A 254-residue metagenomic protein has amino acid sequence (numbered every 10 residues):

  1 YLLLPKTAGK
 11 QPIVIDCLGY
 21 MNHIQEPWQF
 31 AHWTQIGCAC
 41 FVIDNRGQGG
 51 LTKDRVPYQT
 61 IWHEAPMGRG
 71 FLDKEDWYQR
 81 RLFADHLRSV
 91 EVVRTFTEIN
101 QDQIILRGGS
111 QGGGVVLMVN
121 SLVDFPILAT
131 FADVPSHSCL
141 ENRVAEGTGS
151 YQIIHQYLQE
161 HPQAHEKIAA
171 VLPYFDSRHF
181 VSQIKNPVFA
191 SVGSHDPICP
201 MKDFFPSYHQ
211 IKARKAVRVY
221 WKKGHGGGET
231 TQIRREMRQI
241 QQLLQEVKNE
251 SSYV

Functional and structural regions predicted by a protein language model:
L2-L4, K10-G19, C40: Short beta-strand element of the alpha/beta-hydrolase
F30-H32, C38-A84: Cap/lid segment of the alpha/beta-hydrolase catalytic domain
A65-S110: Gly/Ser-rich "nucleophile elbow"/oxyanion-hole loop immediately N-terminal to the catalytic nucleophile in hydrolases
L117-A164: Hydrolase active-site cap/lid region
I184, A190-V192, D196: Short beta-strand/loop motif that positions the catalytic acidic residue of the alpha/beta-hydrolase fold
S194-C199, G226: Acidic catalytic loop of the alpha/beta-hydrolase fold
V217-R235, Q239: Histidine-bearing beta->alpha loop at or near hydrolase active sites
T231-V254: Catalytic active-site module of serine/aspartate enzymes centered on a nucleophile-bearing elbow/loop
